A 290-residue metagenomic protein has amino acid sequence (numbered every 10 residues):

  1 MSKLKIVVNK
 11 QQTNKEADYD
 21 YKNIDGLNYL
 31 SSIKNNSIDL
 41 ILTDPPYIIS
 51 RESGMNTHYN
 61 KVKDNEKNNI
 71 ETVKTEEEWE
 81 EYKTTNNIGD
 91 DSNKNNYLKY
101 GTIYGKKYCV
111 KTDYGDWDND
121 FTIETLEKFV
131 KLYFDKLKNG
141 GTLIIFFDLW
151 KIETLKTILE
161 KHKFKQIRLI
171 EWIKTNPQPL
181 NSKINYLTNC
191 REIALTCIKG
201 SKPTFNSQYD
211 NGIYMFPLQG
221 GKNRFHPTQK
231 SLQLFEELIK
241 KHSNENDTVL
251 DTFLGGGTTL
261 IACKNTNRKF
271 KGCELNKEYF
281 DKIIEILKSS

Functional and structural regions predicted by a protein language model:
M1-Q178, N189, C197, N206-S290: S-adenosyl-L-methionine-dependent nucleic acid methyltransferase catalytic domains
N181-Y186: Short, P/G- and charge-enriched loop/turn segments at secondary-structure junctions
A194: Short hydrophobic/aromatic beta-strand element in the GNAT-like acyltransferase core that lines or flanks the acyl-donor
S201: Active-site-adjacent helix-turn-beta-strand microarchitecture at beta-sheet edges that either contains or buttresses
